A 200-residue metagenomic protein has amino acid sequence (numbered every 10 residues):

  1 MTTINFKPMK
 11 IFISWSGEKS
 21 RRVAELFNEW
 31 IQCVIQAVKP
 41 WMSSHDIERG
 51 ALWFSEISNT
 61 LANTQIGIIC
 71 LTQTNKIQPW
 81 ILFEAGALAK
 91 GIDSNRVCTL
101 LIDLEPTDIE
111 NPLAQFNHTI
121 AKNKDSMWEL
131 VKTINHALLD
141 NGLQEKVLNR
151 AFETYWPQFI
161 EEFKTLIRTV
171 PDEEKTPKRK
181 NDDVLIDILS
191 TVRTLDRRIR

Functional and structural regions predicted by a protein language model:
M1-Q32, L104-R200: C-terminal interaction surface of TIR/SEFIR-family domains
F6-P8, A37, T64, N95: A general structural motif
I13-S16, S44, L71-Q73: Short glycine-centered, acidic/aromatic-flanked micro-motifs in structured strand/loop junctions that mark active-site
L26-W30, E56, T60-N63, F83-A87 (+1 more regions): Alpha-helical scaffold elements adjacent to nucleotide-binding pockets in ATP/GTP-utilizing enzyme cores
F27-S58, T74-I81: Conserved BB-loop
F54, Q78, L82, S94 (+1 more regions): Amphipathic alpha-helical transducer elements in NTP-driven molecular machines
N59, N63-D103: Amphipathic helical hotspot of TIR/SEFIR-family domains
